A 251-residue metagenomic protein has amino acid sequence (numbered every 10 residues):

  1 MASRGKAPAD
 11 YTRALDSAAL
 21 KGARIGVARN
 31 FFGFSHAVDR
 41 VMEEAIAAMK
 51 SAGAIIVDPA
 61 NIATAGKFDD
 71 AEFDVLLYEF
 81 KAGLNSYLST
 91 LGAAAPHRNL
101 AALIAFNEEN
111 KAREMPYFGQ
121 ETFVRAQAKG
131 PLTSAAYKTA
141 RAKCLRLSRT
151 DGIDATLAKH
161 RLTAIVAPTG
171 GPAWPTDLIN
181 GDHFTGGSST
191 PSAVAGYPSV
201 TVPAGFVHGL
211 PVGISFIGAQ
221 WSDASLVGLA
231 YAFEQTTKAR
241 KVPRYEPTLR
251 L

Functional and structural regions predicted by a protein language model:
M1-A9, F32-A65, L76-E109: Acidic-enriched catalytic cores of C-N bond-cleaving enzymes acting on peptides and small amides
M1-F31, E43, A47-A52, S86-T90 (+1 more regions): Structural helix-boundary/capping segments
A2-A7, A135-T139, H160, T169-T190: Short, surface-exposed loop/helix-turn segments at secondary-structure junctions that function as lids/hinges flanking
T12-N30, Y78-R149, T201-P211: Short helix-loop capping/hinge segments that flank enzyme active sites or metal/cofactor-binding pockets
F31-H36, D70-D74, T139-A142, L178-G181 (+1 more regions): Second-shell loop/turn segments in exported
G33-S35, T64-K67, A173-T176, H208-L210 (+1 more regions): Flexible loop/turn segments at secondary-structure boundaries
G152-A155, L178-P203: Small-aliphatic-rich amphipathic alpha-helix that forms the alpha element of a beta-alpha
